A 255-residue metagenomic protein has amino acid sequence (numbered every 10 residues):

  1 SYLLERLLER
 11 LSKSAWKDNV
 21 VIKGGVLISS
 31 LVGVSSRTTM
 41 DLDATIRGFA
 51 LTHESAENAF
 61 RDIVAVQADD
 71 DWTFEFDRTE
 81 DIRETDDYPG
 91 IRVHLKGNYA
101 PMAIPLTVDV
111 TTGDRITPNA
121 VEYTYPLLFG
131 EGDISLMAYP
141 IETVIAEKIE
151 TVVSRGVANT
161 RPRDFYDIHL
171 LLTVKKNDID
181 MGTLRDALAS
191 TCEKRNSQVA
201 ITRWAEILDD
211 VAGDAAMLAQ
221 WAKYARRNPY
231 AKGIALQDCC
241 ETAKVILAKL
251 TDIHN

Functional and structural regions predicted by a protein language model:
S1-V20, S29-T38, L42-N255: Structured mid-to-C-terminal alpha-helical surface segments
